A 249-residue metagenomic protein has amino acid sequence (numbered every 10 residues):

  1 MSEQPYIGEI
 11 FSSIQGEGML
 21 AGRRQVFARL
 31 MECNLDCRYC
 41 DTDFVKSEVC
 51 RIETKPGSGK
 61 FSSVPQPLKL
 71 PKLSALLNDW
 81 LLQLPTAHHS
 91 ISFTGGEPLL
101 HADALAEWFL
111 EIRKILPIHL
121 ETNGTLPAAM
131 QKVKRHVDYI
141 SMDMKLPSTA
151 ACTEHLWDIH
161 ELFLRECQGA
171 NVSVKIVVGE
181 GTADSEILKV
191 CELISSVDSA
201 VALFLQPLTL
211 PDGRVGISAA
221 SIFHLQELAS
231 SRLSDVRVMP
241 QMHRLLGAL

Functional and structural regions predicted by a protein language model:
E3-K46: N-terminal pre-triad scaffold of radical SAM enzymes
E3-Y6, L73, E186, S221: Alpha-helical structural motif
P5, Y39-R135: Conserved Radical SAM active-site core
S12-S13, V26, F61, V137 (+1 more regions): Preference for short coil/turn "hinge" residues that link or interrupt alpha-helices
Q15-G18, G22, D36, E48 (+4 more regions): Residues in flexible loops and secondary-structure boundaries
R29, T94, F204: Conserved Rossmann-like nucleotide-binding pocket used by diverse enzymes that bind dinucleotide cofactors
A87-H89, L99-L249: Conserved AdoMet/S-adenosylmethionine-binding subsite of the radical SAM
